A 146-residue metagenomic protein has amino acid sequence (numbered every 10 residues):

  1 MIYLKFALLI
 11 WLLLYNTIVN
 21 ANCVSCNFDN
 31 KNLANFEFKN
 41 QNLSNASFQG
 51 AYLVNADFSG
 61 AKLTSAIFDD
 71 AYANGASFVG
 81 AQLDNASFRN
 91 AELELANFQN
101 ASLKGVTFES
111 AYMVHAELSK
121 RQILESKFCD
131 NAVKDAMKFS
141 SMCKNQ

Functional and structural regions predicted by a protein language model:
I2-W11: Sec-dependent signal peptide recognition, specifically the positively charged N-region followed immediately by
L12-N16: Hydrophobic membrane-targeting alpha-helices
T17-Q146: Tandem repeat scaffolds
